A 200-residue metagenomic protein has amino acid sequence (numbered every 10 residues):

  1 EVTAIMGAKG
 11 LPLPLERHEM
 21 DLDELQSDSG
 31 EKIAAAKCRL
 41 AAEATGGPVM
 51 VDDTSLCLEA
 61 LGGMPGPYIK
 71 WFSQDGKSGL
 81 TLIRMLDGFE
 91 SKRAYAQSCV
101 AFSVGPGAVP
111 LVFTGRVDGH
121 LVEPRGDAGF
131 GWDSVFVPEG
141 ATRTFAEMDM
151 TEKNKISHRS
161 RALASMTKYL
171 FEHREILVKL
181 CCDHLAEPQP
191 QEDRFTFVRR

Functional and structural regions predicted by a protein language model:
E1-R199: Anionic-ligand binding patches
